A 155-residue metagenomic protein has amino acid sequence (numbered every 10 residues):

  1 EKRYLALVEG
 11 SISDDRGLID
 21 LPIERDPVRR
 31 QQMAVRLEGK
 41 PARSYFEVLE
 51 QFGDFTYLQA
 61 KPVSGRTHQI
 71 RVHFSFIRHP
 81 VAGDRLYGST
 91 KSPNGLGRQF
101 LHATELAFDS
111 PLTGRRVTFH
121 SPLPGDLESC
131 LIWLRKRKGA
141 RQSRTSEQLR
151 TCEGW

Functional and structural regions predicted by a protein language model:
E1-W155: RNA pseudouridine synthases
